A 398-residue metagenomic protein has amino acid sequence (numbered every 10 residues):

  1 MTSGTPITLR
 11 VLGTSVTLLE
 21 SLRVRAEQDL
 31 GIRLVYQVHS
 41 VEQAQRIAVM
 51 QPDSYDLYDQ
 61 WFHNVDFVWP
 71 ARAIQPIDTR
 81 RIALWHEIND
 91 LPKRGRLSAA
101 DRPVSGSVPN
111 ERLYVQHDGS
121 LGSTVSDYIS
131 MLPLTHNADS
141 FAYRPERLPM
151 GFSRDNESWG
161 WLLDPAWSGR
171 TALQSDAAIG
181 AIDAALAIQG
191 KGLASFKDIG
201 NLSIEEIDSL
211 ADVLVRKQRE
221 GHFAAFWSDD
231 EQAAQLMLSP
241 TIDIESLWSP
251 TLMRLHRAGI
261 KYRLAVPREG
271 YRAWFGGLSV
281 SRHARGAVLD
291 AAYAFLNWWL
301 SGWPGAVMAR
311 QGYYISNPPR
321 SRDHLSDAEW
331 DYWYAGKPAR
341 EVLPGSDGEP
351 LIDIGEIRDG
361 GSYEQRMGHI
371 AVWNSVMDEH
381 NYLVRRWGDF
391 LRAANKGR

Functional and structural regions predicted by a protein language model:
M1-P76: Early extracytoplasmic/lumenal segment of secretory-pathway proteins
H39, D59-Q60, L173, S228 (+1 more regions): Short beta-strand and adjacent tight-turn residues that come in two discontinuous sequence segments and form the edges
Q43-I47, A233-L236, A292: Short, hydrophobic alpha-helical packing/hinge segments within bilobed ligand-binding/sensory domains
V68-I77, S126-Y128, R254-V266: Ligand-binding "clamshell"
Q75-E231: Extracytoplasmic ligand-binding site segments that recognize negatively charged/polar headgroups
H222-R285, H324-L325: Extracytoplasmic/periplasmic substrate-binding proteins
V280-R358: Mature extracytoplasmic/periplasmic domains
G348-R398: Conserved C-terminal helix/tail region of periplasmic/extracytoplasmic solute-binding proteins
